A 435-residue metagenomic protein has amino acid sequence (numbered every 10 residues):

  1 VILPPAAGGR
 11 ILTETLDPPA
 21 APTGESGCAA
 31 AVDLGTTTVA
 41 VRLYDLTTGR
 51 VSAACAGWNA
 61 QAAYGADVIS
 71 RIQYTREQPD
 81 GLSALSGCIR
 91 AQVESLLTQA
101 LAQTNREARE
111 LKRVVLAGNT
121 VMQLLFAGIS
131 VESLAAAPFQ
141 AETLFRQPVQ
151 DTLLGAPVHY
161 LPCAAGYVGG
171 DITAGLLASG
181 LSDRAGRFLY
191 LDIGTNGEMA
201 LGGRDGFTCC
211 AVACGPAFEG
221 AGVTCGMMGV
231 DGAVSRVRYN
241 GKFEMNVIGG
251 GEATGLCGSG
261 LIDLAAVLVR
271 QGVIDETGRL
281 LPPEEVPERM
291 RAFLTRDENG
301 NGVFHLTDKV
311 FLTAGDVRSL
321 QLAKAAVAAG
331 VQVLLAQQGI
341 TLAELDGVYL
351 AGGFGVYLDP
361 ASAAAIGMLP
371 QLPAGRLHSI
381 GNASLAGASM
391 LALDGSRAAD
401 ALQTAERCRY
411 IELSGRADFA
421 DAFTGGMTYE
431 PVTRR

Functional and structural regions predicted by a protein language model:
V1-L125, S133-A135, H159: N-terminal glycine/serine-rich phosphate-binding loop of ATP-dependent small-molecule kinases, especially carbohydrate
G35-T36, V41-D67, S133-P148, A174 (+2 more regions): Glycine-rich phosphate-binding loop of actin/hexokinase-like ATP-binding domains
S83-Q123, L201-F293: Phosphate-binding glycine-rich/basic clefts of nucleotide- and phosphate-handling proteins, predominantly
Q92-T104, I172-G175, S179, Q321-A343: Phosphate/ATP-binding catalytic cores across multiple sugar-kinase/actin-like superfamilies, primarily ASKHA
T120-S133, L294, I340, G352-Q371 (+1 more regions): Short glycine/threonine-rich loop-to-helix capping motif typified by GTGT followed within a few residues by an Asp-Pro
G155-A174, S182, M390-R435: Acidic, glycine/GT-rich loop-and beta-edge segments that sit at the periphery of enzyme/chaperone cores
G203-D205, V223, A336, I340-A405: Catalytic phosphate/nucleotide-handling subdomain of diverse soluble enzymes
V269-Q338: A contiguous, well-structured pocket-lining segment that forms one wall/lid of small-molecule binding clefts in soluble
